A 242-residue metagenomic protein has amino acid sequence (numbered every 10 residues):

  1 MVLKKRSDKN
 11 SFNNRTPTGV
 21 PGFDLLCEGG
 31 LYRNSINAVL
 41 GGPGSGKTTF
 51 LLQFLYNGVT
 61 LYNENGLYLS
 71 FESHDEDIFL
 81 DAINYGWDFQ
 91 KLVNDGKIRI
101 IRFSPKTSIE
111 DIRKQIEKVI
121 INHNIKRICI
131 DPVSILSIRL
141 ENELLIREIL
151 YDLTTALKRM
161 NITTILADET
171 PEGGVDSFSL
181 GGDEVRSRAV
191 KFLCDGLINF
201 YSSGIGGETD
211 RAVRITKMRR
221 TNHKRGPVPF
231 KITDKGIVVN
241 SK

Functional and structural regions predicted by a protein language model:
M1-D8, F12-N14, P105, N122-N124 (+1 more regions): Conserved P-loop NTPase
N13-P17, S45-T48, Y68-F71, E143-L144 (+1 more regions): Conserved phosphate/pyrophosphate-binding and hydrolysis machinery centered on Walker-type P-loop NTPases, extending
T18-G30: Pre-Walker A adenine-sensing motif
F23, V39, G66, D131 (+2 more regions): Conserved RecA-like P-loop NTPase ATPase core
R33-A38, G42-E110: Conserved P-loop
N37, E110-F192, L197, G207: P-loop NTPase motor core
E72-E76, S104-I109, S134-I135, T164 (+4 more regions): Conserved nucleotide-binding/hydrolysis micro-motifs of P-loop NTPases
D77-K106, I116, I121-H123, S137 (+3 more regions): Mobile, glycine- and charge-enriched loop segments and immediately flanking short secondary-structure elements within
